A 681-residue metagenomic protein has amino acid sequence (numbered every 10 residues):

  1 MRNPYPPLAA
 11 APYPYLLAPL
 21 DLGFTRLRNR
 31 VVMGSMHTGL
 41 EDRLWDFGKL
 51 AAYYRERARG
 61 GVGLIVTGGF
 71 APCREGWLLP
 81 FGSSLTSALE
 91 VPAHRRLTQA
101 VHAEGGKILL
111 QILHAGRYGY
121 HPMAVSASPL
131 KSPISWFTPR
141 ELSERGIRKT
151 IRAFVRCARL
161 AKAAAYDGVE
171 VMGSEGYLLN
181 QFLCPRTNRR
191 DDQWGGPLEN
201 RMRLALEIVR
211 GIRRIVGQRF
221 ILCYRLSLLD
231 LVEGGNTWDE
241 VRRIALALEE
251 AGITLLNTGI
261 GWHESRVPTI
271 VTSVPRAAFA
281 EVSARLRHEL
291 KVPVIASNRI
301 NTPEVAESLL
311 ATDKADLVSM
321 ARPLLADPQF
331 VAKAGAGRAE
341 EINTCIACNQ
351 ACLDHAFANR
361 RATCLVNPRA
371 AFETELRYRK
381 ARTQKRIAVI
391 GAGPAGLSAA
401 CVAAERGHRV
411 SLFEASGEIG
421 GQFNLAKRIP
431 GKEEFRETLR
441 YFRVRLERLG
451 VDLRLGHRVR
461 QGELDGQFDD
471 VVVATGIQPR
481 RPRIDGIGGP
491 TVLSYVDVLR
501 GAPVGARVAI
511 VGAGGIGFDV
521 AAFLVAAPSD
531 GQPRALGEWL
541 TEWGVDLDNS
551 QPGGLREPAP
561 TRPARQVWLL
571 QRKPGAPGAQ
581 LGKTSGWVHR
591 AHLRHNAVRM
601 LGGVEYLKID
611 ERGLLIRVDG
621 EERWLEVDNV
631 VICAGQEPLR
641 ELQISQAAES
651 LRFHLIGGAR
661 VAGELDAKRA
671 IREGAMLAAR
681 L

Functional and structural regions predicted by a protein language model:
M1-I390, P394, A399-E405, R409-V410 (+2 more regions): Flavin-dependent oxidoreductase catalytic cores
G63, D167, T254, D316 (+3 more regions): Conserved acidic residues
C73, Y224, G259-H263, E414-I429 (+3 more regions): Short connector loops at secondary-structure junctions
R266-V271, D316, F423-G431, P574 (+1 more regions): Short beta-alpha connecting loops at secondary-structure transitions that line or flank enzyme active sites
E373-R382, E405, R409, G417-E418 (+3 more regions): Flanking helices and flexible, charged tails adjoining ferredoxin-like Fe-S electron-transfer domains in multi-subunit
R386-L412, R454-G466, I477-I484, G488-T491 (+2 more regions): Rossmann-like dinucleotide/flavin-binding elements
G421-F468, G578-V604: N-terminal Rossmann-like dinucleotide/flavin-binding domain of flavoprotein oxidoreductases that bind FAD/FMN
